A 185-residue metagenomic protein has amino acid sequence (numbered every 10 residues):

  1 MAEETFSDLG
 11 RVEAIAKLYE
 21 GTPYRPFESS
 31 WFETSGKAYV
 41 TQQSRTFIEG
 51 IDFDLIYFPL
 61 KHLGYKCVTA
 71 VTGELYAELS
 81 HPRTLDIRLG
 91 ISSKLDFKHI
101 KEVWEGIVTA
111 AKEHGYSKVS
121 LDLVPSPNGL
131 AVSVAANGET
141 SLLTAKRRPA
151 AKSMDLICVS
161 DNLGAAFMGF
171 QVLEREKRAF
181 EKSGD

Functional and structural regions predicted by a protein language model:
M1-D185: Helix-biased detector of long, well-ordered alpha-helical tracts
